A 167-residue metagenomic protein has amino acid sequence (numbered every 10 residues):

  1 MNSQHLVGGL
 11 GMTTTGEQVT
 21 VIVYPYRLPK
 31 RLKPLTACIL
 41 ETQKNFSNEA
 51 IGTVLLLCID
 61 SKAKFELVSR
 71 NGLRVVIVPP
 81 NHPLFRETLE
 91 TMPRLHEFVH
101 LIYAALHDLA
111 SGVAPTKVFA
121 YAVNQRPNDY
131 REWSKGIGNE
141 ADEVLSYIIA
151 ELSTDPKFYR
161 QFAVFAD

Functional and structural regions predicted by a protein language model:
M1-D167: Charge-rich (often acidic), low-complexity intrinsically disordered regions concentrated in mid-to-C-terminal segments
